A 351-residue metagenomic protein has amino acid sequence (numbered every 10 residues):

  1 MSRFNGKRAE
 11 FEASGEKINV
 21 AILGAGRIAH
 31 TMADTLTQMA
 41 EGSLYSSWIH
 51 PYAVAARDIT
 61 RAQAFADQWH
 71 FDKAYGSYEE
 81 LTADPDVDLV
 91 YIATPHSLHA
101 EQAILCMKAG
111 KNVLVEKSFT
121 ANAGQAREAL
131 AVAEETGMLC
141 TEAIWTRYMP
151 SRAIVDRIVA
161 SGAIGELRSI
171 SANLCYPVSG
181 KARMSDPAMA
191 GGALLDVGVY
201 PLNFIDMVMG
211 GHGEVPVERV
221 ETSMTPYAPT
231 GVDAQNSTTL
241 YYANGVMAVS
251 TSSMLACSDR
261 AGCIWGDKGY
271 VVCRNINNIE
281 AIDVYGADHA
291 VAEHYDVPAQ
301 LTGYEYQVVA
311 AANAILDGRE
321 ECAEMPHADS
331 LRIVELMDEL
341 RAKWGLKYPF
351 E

Functional and structural regions predicted by a protein language model:
M1-S14, L89-Y91, N313-E351: C-terminal helix-rich "cap/oligomerization" subdomain common to oxidoreductases
M1-W69: N-terminal Rossmann-like dinucleotide-binding module
S2-N5, S14-E16, N203-I279, A310-D317: Contiguous beta-strand/loop segments that form the cofactor/metal-binding neighborhood of enzyme cores
M32, W69-A131: Beta-loop-alpha module in the N-terminal Rossmann-like domain of NAD(P)-dependent dehydrogenases, especially those
R57, V297-V309, M325: Active-site loop of classical SDR/Rossmann-like NAD(P)-dependent oxidoreductases, centered on the catalytic Tyr-X3-Lys
Y75, V115, C140-E142, C273: Hydrophobic residues in well-ordered beta-strands that form the structural core
E128-W145, G165-A172: Rossmann-fold dehydrogenase core element
T146-E221, P226-P229: Predominantly a Rossmann-like dinucleotide-binding segment in NAD(P)-dependent oxidoreductases
